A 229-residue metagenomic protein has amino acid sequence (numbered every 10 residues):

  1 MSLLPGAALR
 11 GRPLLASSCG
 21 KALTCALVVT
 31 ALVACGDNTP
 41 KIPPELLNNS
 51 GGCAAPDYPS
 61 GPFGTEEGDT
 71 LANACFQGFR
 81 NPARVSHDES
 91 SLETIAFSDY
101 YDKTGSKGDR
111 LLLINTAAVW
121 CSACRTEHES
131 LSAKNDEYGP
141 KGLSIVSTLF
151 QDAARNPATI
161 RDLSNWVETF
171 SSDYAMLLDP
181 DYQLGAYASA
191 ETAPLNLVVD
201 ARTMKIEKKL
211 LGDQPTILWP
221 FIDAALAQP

Functional and structural regions predicted by a protein language model:
S2-T24: Bacterial N-terminal signal peptides that target proteins for export
A31-A34: C-terminal motif of bacterial Sec signal peptides marking the signal peptidase cleavage site
G36-N38: Bacterial signal peptide processing site
N49-T104: N-terminal "domain-start" segment that seeds a small globular fold
T65-G68, G105-G108, Y138-P140, E168-F170 (+1 more regions): Extracellular/periplasmic catalytic domains that process cell-envelope and extracellular macromolecules
E93-R125: Short active-site neighborhood of thiol/selenol oxidoreductases, capturing the structured segment around
L112, A118, S122-T169, L178-A186: Structural microenvironment flanking redox-active thiols in thiol-disulfide oxidoreductases
F170-S172, L178-D223: Thiol/disulfide oxidoreductase modules built on the thioredoxin-like
